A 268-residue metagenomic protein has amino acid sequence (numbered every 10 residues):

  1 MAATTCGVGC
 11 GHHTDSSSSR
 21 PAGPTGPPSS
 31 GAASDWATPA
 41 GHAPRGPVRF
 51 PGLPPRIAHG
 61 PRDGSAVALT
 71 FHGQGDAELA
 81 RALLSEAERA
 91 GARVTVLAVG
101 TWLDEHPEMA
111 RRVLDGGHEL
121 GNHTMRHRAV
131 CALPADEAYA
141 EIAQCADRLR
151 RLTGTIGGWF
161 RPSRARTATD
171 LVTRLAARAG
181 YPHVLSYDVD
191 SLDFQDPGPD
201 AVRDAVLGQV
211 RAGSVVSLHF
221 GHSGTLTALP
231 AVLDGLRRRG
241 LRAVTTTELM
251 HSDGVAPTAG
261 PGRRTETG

Functional and structural regions predicted by a protein language model:
A2-P24: N-terminal twin-arginine translocation
A2-T5, E119, S186, A228: Hydrophobic alpha-helical membrane segments, chiefly transmembrane helices and signal peptide h-regions, characterized
G11-H12, G117, L218: Intrinsically disordered, low-complexity cationic segments
G23-A32, G46-F50, T167-Y181: Short, compositionally biased "basic patch" segments
S29-G41, R49-D63, A90, D104 (+1 more regions): C-terminal domain-boundary segment and adjacent tail
S29-W36, A58-P61, A87-T101, T153-F160 (+3 more regions): Short charge-dense sequence patches
W36-L133, E137-E141, R148, H251: Active-site beta->alpha N-cap acidic-glycine motif
A82, R128-G260: Catalytic domains of cell-wall/extracellular-matrix polysaccharide-remodeling enzymes, centered on de-N-acetylation
